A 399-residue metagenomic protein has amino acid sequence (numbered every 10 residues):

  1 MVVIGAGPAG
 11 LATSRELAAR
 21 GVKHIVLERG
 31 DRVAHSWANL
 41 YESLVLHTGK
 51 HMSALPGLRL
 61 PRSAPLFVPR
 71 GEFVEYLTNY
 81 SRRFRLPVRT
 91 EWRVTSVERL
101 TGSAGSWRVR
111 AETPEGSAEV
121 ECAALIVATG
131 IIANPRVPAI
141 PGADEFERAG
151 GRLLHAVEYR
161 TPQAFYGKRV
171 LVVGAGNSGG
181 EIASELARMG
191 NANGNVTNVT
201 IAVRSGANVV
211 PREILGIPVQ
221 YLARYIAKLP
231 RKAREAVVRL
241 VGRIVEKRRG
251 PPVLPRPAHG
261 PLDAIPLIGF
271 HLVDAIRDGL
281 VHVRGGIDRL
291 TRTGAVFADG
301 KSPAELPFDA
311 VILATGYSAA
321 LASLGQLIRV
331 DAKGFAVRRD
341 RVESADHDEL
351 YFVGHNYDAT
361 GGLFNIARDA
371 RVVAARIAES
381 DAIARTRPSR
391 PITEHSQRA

Functional and structural regions predicted by a protein language model:
M1-G30, A34-S36, P65-A399: Flavin (primarily FAD) cofactor-binding/catalytic cores of flavoenzymes
R32-G57: Redox-cofactor-proximal catalytic regions of oxidoreductases
M52-L60, R249-L254: Short, basic/glycine-rich phosphate-binding loops at helix/coil junctions that contact nucleotide phosphates
